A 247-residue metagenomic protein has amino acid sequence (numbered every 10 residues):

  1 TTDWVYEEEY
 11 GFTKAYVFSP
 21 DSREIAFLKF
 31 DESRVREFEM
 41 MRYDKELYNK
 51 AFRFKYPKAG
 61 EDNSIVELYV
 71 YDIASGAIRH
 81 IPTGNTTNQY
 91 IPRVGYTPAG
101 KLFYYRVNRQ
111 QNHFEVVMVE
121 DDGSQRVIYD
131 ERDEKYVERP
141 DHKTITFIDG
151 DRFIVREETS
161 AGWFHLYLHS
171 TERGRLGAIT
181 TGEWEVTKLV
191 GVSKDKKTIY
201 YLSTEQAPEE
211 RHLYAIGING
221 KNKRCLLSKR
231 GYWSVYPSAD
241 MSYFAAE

Functional and structural regions predicted by a protein language model:
T1-D3, D130-E134, W184: Sequence/structural signature of beta-propeller blade repeats across diverse families
T1-V17, E24-H80: Predominantly five- to eight-bladed beta-propeller fold
K14-F18, A26-E32, K58-D62, G95-P98 (+8 more regions): Beta-strand C-termini and the immediately following turn/loop, strongest in propeller blades
A26-F30, V35-F38, D62-E67, I78-I81 (+7 more regions): Non-catalytic accessory segments flanking enzyme active sites
E67-Y69, E115-V117, H165-Y167, H212-Y214: A short loop-to-beta-strand structural motif that recurs across blades of beta-propeller domains
D72-G76, E120-G123, S170-G174, G217-K221: Short loop/turn segments that connect beta-strands within beta-propeller blades
R175, V186-G191: A structural signal for short, hydrophobic beta-strand segments that form beta-sheets in beta-rich/all-beta domains
